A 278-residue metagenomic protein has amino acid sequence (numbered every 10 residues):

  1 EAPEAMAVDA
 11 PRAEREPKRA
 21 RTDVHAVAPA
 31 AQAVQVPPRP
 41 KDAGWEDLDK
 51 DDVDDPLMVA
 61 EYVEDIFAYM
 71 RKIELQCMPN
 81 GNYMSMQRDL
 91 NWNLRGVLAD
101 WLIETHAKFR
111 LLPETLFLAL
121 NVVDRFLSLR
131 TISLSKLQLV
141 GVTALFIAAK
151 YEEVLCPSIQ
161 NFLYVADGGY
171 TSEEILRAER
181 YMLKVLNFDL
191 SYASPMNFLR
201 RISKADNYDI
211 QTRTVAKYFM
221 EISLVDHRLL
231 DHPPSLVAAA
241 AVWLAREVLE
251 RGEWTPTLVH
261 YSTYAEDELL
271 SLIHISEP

Functional and structural regions predicted by a protein language model:
E1-V142, F146-S276: Acidic, serine/threonine-rich low-complexity regulatory regions at protein termini of eukaryotic cell-cycle
